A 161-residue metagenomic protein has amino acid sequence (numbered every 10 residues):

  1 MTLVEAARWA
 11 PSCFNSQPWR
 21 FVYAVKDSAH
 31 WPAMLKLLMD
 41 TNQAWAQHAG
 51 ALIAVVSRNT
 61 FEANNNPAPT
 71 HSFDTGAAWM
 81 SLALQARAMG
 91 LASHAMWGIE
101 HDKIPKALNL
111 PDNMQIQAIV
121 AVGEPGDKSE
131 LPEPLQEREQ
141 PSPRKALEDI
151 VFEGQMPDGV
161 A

Functional and structural regions predicted by a protein language model:
M1-A161: Acidic, surface-exposed loops and disordered segments
